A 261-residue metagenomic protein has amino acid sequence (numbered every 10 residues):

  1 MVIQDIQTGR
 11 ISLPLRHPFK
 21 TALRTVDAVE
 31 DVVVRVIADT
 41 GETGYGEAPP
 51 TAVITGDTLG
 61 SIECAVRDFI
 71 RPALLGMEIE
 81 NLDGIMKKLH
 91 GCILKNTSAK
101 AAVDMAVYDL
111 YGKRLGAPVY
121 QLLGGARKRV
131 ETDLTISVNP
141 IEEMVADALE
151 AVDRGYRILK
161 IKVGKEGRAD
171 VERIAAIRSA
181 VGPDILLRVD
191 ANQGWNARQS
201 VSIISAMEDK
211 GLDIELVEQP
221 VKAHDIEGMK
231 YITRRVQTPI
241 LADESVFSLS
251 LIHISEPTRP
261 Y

Functional and structural regions predicted by a protein language model:
M1-T55: Structured beta-strand/loop patches that form or line metal/cofactor-binding pockets in enzymes
V2-D5, K113, A117-K128: N-terminal amphipathic alpha-helix/helix-capping segment at the start of soluble metabolic enzymes
I3, V34, G41, I70 (+6 more regions): Conserved, mostly hydrophobic/aromatic
D5, I37-R114: Metal- or metallocofactor-binding catalytic centers and their adjacent structured scaffolds across diverse enzyme
G44, L187-V189, I240-L241: Residue-level marker for buried hydrophobic side chains located in beta-strands that build the well-ordered beta-sheet
L123-V236: Metal-dependent enolase-superfamily TIM-barrel catalytic cores that perform enediolate-based chemistry
Q219-D225, A242-L251: A general structural motif
I252-Y261: Single conserved hydrophobic/aromatic residue that forms the stacking wall/gate of nucleotide- or nucleobase-binding
